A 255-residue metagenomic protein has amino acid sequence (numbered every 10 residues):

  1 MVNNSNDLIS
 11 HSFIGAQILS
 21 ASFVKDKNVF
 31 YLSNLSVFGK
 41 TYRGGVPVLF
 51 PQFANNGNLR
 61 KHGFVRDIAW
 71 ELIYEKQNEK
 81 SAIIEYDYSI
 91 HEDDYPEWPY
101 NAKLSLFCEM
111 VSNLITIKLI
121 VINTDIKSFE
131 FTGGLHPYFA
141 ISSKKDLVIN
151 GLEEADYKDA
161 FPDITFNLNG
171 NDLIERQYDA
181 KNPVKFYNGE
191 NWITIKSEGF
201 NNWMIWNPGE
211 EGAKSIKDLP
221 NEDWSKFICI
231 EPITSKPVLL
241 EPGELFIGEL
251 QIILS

Functional and structural regions predicted by a protein language model:
M1-N4, I14, S89-E92, K103 (+1 more regions): Beta-strand-rich recognition/accessory modules
N3, H11, L119-D125, L254: Asparagine-centered strand-capping/turn motif at beta-strand->loop junctions
S5-H62, I228: Acidic-aromatic substrate-binding/catalytic surfaces of carbohydrate-active enzymes
I9, I84-Y86, L104-L106, I117 (+3 more regions): Hydrophobic residues positioned within well-ordered beta-strands of beta-sheet architectures
I18, K80-I84, I115-I117: Hydrophobic residues embedded in beta-strands of well-ordered beta-sheets
R60-V111: Extended, loop-rich substrate-binding clefts of extracytoplasmic carbohydrate-active enzymes
E97-A140: A contiguous catalytic/ligand-binding core that recognizes phosphate-bearing ligands
I126-M204: Active-site/ligand-binding surface loops and adjacent short beta/alpha elements that line catalytic pockets across
